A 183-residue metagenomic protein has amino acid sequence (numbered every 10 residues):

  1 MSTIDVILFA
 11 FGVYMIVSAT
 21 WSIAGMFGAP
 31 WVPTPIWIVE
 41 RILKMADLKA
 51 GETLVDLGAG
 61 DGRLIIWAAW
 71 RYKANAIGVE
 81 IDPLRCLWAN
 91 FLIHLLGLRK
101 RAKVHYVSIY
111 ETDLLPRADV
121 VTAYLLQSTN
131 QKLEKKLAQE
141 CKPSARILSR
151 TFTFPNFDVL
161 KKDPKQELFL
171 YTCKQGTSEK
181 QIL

Functional and structural regions predicted by a protein language model:
M1-K49: S-adenosyl-L-methionine
G51-G60: Conserved class I S-adenosyl-L-methionine
R63-Y72: Conserved SAM-binding loop of SAM-dependent methyltransferases across substrates and taxa, primarily the Class I
N75-E80: Conserved SAM-binding motif I beta-strand of class I
L87-P116: S-adenosyl-L-methionine
A118-K132: A short SAM/SAH-binding and catalytic strip from SAM-dependent methyltransferases
S128-L183: C-terminal substrate-binding/active-site "lid" region of AdoMet-derived donor-dependent transferases
